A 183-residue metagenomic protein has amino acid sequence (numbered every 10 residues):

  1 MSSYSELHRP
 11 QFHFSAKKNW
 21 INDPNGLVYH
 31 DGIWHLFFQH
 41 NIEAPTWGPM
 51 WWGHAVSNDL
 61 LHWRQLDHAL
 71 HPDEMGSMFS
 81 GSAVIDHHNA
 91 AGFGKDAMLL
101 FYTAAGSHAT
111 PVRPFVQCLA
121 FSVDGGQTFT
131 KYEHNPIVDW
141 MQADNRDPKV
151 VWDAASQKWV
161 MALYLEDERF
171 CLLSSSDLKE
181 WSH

Functional and structural regions predicted by a protein language model:
M1-P148, W152-H183: Beta-rich carbohydrate-recognition and catalytic domains
